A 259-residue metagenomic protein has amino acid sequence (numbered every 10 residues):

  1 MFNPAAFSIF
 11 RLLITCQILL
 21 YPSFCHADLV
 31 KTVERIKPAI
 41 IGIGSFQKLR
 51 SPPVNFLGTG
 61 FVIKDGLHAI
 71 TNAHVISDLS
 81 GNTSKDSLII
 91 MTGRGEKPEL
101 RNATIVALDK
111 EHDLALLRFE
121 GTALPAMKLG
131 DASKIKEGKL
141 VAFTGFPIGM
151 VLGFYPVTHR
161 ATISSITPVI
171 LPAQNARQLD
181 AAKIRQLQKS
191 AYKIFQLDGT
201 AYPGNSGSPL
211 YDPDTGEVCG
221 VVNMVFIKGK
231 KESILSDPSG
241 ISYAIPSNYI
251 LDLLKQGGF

Functional and structural regions predicted by a protein language model:
D28-L29, F46-N72, L100-N102, G207 (+2 more regions): A conserved glycine-rich beta-strand in the N-terminal activation segment of trypsin-fold
K31-T32, T104-V106, E120-Y155: Active-site substrate-binding loop(s) of clan PA
I36-P53, F119-A126, V157-K255: Active-site region of chymotrypsin-like
I63-K64, N82, I135, P213: Short, well-ordered loop/turn sites that connect or cap secondary structure elements
K64-K110: Catalytic-histidine neighborhood of serine endopeptidases, predominantly the chymotrypsin-like S1/PA family
S84-I89, R94-A103, K139-A142, P156-D180: Beta-strand/loop subdomains of soluble extracytoplasmic proteins
